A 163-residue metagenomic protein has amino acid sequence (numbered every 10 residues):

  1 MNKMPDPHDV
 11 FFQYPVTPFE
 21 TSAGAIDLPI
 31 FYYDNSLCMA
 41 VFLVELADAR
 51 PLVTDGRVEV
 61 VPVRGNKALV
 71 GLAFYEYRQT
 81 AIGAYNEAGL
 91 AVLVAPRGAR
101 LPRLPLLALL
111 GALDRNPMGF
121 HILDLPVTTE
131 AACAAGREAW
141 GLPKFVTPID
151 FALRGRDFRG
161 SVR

Functional and structural regions predicted by a protein language model:
N2-G83: Hydrophobic, proline/glycine-rich low-complexity stretches
G56-V60, G65, A88, L106-A108 (+1 more regions): Generic preference for flexible, low-structure residues
N66-P117: Extended, compositionally biased
A99-R163: Internal, well-folded beta-alpha domain core
